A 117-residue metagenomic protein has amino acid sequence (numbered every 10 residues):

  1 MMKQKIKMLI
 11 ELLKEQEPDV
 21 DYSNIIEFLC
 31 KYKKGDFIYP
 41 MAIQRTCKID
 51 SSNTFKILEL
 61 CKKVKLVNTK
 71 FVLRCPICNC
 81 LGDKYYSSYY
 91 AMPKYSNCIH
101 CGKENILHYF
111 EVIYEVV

Functional and structural regions predicted by a protein language model:
M1-K14, M41, R45-T46, K56 (+1 more regions): Long, charge-rich, low-complexity intrinsically disordered regions
E15, D19, C47-S51: Generic detection of long, well-ordered alpha-helical segments
P18-F37: Positively charged, polyanion-binding regions of nucleic-acid-associated proteins
K33, K48-S51, K65: Residues at alpha-helix boundaries and short interhelical turns
S51-I57: Short amphipathic alpha-helical interaction segments
